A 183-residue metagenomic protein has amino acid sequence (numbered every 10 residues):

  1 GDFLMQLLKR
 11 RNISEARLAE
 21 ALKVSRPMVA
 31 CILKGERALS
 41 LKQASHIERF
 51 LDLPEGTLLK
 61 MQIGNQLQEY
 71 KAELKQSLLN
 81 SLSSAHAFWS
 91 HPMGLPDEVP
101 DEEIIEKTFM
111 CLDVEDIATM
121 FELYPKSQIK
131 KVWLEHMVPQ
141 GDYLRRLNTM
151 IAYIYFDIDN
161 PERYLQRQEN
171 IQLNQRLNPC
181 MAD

Functional and structural regions predicted by a protein language model:
G1-I13: A short, Lys/Arg-rich alpha-helix, primarily the initiator
K9, K23, K34-E36, S45 (+1 more regions): Residue-level detection of the helix-turn-helix DNA-binding "recognition helix"
I13-C31: Short alpha-helical DNA-recognition segment
A30-C31, S40-L41, L59: Key DNA-contacting residues within the recognition helix of helix-turn-helix
K42-T57: DNA major-groove recognition helix of helix-turn-helix/homeodomain DNA-binding modules
T57-K75: Short amphipathic recognition helices of helix-turn-helix/homeodomain-type DNA-binding modules
I105-M110, V114-Y155: Hydrophobic alpha-helical interaction segments
A152-D183: Short, functional C-terminal segments
